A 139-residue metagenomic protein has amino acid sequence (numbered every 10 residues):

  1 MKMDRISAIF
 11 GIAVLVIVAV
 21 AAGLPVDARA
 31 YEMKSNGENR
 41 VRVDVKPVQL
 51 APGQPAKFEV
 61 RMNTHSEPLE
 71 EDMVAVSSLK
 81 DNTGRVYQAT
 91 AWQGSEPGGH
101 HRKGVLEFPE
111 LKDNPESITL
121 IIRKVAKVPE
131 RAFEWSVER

Functional and structural regions predicted by a protein language model:
K2-V14: Bacterial N-terminal signal peptides that target proteins for export
L15-I17, F58: Short, basic/low-complexity N-terminal boundary segments at the transition from targeting/disordered tails
I17-V26: C-terminal segment of classical bacterial N-terminal signal peptides
A28-E71, A75: N-terminal secretory signal peptides
M33, S77-S78, T119-I121: Residue-level detector of beta-strand face positions
V74-R85: Extended low-complexity, serine/threonine- and proline-enriched intrinsically disordered segments
T83-E134: Short, solvent-exposed, Trp/other aromatic-anchored flexible loops in extracytoplasmic proteins
S136-R139: Short beta-strand edge segments in extracellular beta-sheet folds
